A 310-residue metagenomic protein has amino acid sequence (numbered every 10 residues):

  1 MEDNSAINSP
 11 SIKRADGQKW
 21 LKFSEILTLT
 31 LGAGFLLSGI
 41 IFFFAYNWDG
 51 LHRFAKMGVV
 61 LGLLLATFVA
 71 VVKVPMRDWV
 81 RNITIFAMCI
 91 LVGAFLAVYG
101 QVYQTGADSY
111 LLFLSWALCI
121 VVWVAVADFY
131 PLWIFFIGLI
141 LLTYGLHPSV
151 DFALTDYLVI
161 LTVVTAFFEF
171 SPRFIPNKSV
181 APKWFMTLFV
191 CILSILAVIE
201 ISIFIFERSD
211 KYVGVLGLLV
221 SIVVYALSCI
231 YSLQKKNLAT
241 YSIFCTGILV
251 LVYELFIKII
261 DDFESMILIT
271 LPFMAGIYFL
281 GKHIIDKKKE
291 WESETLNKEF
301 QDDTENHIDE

Functional and structural regions predicted by a protein language model:
M1-E310: Alpha-helical multi-pass membrane segments and their bilayer interfacial helix-loop junctions
